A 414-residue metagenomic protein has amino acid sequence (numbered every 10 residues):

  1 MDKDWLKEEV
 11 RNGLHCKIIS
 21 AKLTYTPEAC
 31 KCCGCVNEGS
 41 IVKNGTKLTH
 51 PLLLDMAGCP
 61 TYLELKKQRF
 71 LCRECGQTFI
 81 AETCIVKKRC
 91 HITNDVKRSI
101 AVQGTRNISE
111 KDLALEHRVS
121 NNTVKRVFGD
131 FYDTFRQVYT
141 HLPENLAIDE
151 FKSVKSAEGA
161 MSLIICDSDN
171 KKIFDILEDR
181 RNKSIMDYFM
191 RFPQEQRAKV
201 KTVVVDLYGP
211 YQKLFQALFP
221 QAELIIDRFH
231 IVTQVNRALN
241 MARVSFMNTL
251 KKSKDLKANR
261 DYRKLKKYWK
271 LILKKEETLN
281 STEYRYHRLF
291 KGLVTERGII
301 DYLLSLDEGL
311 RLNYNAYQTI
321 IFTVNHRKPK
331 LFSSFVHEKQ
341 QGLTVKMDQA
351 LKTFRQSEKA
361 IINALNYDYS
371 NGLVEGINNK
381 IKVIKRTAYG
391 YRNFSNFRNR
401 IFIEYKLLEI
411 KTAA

Functional and structural regions predicted by a protein language model:
D2-I19, T46-T61: Short Cys/His-rich Zn2+-coordinating modules
I19, C72, I100, L113 (+5 more regions): Short, conserved catalytic/metal-binding motifs centered on acidic residues
K22-E28, L65-Q68: Short metal-coordination and nucleic-acid-contact micro-motifs, chiefly zinc-binding Cys/His arrays
P27, C32, E38-S40, K155-A157 (+6 more regions): Acidic/histidine-rich catalytic cores and adjacent linkers of DNA breakage/strand-transfer/modification proteins
G34-N37, K43, H50-A157, R197-V200 (+1 more regions): Short, positively charged, Gly/Tyr-enriched micro-motifs that form contact patches at catalytic or ligand/partner
S120, F131-F135, L207, A242 (+1 more regions): The DNA-recognition helices of helix-turn-helix-type DNA-binding domains
R126, D130-T202, L207-L214: RNase H-like nuclease fold core
L163, N236-N248: Short, surface-exposed amphipathic charged segments that create phosphate/polyanion-binding patches used for binding
